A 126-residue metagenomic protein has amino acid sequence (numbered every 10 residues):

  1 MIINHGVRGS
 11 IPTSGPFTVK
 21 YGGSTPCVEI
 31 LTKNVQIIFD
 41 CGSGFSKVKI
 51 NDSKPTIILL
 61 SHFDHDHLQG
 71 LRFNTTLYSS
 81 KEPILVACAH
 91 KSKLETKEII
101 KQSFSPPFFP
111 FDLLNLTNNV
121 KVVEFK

Functional and structural regions predicted by a protein language model:
M1-K126: Binuclear metal-dependent hydrolase catalytic cores
